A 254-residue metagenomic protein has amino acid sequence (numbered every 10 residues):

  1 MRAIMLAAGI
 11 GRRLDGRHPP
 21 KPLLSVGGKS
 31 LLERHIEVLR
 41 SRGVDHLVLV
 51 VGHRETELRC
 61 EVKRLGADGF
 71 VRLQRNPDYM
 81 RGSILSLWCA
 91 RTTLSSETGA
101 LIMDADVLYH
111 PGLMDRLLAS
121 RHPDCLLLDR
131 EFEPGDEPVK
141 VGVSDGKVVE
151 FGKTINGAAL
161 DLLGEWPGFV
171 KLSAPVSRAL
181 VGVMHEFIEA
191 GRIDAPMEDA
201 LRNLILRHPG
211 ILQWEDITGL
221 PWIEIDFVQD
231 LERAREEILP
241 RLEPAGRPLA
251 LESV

Functional and structural regions predicted by a protein language model:
M1, S144, L163-V254: Conserved alpha/beta core of the MobA/IspD/sugar-nucleotide pyrophosphorylase nucleotidyltransferase superfamily
M1-R17, L249-V254: N-terminal nucleotide-binding beta1-loop-alpha1 segment
R2-M5, K29-G99, R192: Conserved N-terminal catalytic core of the sugar/cofactor nucleotidyltransferase
R17, K21-R34: Short catalytic helix/loop segments, enriched in acidic residues and glycine and frequently bearing histidine
P22, F70-R72, I211-Q213: Conserved beta-strand segments of alpha/beta enzyme cores
R59, D68-V139, V143-S144: Conserved beta-loop-beta/alpha segment of the NTase-like Rossmann-fold superfamily that binds/positions NTPs
H110-F187, V254: Conserved core of the sugar-phosphate nucleotidyltransferase
